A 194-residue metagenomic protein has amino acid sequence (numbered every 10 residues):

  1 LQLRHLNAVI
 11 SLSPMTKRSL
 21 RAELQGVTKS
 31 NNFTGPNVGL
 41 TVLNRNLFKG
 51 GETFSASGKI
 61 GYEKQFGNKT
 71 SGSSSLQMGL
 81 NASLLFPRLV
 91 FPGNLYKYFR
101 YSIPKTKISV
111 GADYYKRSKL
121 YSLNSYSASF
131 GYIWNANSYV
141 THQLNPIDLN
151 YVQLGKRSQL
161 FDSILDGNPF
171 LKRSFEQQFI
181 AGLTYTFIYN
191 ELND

Functional and structural regions predicted by a protein language model:
L1, K17-R21, T70-D194: Transmembrane beta-strand segments of outer-membrane beta-barrel domains in Gram-negative and organellar OMPs
L1-Q25, T41, K59: Periplasmic polypeptide-binding modules associated with outer-membrane biogenesis and secretion
L3-R4, F33-G35, G50, Y121-L123: Short glycine/proline-enriched turns and hinge-like loops at secondary-structure junctions
H5-A8, N37, G182-T184: Short glycine-rich loop/turn motifs
S19, S30-L84, L89-N94: Outer-membrane beta-barrel translocator/receptor signature
A22-L24, F54-G58, I108-V110: Membrane-embedded beta-strand positions of outer-membrane beta-barrel proteins
Q25-V27, T41, S129-I133: A short, surface-exposed beta-strand/turn
G26-S30, Y62, Y114-S118: A generic structural motif
